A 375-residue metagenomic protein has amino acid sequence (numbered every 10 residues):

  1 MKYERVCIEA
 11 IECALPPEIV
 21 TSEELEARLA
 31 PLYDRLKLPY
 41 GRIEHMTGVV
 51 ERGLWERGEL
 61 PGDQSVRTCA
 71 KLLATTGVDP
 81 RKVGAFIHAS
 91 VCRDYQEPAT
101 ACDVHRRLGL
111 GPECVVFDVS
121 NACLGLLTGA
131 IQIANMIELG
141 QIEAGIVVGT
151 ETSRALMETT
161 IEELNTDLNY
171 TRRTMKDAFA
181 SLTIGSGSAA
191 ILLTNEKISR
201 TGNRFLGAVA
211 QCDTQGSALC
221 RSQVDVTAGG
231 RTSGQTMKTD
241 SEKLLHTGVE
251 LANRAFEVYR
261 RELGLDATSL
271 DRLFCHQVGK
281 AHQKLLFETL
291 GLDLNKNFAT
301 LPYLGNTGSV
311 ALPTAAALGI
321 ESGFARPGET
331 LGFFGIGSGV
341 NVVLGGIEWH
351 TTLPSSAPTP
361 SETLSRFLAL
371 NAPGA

Functional and structural regions predicted by a protein language model:
M1-R57, Y170-K243, G345-A375: Condensing-enzyme catalytic core mediating Claisen C-C bond formation in acyl metabolism
Y3-E4, P80-G84, G111-V115, L139-G145 (+6 more regions): Short coil/turn connectors at secondary-structure junctions
I8, R57-N121, E262-K284: Conserved beta-ketoacyl condensing-enzyme motif
E12, S120, G145-E151, L193 (+1 more regions): Short beta-strand segments
V20, E97-A99, I131, L156-I161 (+1 more regions): Short acidic, glycine/serine/threonine-rich loops at helix termini
L36-R42, Y95-L110, L156-Y170, V224-R231 (+1 more regions): Acidic-glycine-rich active-site phosphate/pyrophosphate-binding loop
G62, V66-C69, C92-D94, G111 (+3 more regions): Claisen-condensing/thiolase-fold acyl-transfer catalytic domains that form or cleave C-C bonds in fatty acid
Q141-I161, D213-L219: Acyl-CoA/ACP chain-elongation machinery
